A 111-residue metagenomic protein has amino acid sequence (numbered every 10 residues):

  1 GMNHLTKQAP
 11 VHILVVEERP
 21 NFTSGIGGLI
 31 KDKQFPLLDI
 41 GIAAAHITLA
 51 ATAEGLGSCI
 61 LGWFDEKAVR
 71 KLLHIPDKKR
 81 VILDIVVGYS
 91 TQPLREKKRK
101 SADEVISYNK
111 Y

Functional and structural regions predicted by a protein language model:
G1-I40: Glycine/small-residue-rich phosphate/adenosyl-binding loop
L5-K7, I75-D77, K97-R99: Solvent-exposed alpha-helices and their adjacent loops that cap or buttress functional pockets in soluble metabolic
I47: Aromatic/hydrophobic pocket-lining residues that form π-stacking "cages" and hydrophobic walls in ligand
A51: Hydrophobic pocket-lining residues that define ligand/cofactor binding sites across diverse proteins
G55: Structured binding elements
A68-I82: Short, electropositive alpha-helical surface patch
L83-Y111: C-terminal helix-cap and adjacent tail motif
